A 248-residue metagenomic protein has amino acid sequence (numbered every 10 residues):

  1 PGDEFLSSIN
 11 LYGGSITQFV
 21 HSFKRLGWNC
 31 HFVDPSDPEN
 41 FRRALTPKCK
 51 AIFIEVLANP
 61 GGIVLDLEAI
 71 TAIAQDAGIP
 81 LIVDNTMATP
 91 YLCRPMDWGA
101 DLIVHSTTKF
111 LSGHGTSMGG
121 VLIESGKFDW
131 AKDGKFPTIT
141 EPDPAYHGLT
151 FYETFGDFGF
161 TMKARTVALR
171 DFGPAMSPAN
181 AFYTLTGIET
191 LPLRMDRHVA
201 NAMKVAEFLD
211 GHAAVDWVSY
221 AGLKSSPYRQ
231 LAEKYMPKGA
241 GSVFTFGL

Functional and structural regions predicted by a protein language model:
P1-G211, S219, Q230: Conserved PLP-enzyme active-site core in the AAT-like
W217-L248: Conserved PLP-binding catalytic core of the aspartate aminotransferase-like
